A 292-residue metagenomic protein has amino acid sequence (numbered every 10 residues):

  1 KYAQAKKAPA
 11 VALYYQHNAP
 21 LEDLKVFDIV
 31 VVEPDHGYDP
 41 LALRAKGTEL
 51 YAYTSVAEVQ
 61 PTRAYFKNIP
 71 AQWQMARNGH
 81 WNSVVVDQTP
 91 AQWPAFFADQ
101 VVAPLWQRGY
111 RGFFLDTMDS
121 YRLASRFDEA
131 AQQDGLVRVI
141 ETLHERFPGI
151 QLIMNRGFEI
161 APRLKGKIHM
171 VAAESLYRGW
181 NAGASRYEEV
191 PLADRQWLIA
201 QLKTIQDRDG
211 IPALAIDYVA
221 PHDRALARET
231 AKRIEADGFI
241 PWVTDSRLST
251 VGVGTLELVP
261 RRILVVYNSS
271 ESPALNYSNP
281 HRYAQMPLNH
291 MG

Functional and structural regions predicted by a protein language model:
Y2-A19, E174-L176, W180-E257, P280: C-terminal active-site rim and adjoining tail of enzyme catalytic domains
K7-E22, M154, Q285-G292: A short, well-structured beta->alpha microelement
V26-V32, W81-P94, R126-A130, S185-P191 (+2 more regions): The substrate-binding groove and active-site-proximal loops of carbohydrate-active enzymes, especially glycoside
A52, L115, H169: Conserved, mostly hydrophobic/aromatic
E58-Q100: Active-site-adjacent "subsite" loops/lids of carbohydrate-active enzymes
A95-R126: Active-site groove signature of glycoside hydrolases
L136-P162, A173, G210-A220: Aromatic-lined carbohydrate-recognition surfaces of secreted/lumenal glycan-active proteins
V253-G292: Aromatic-Pro/Gly-enriched surface loop or interdomain linker that acts as a lid/target-recognition segment
